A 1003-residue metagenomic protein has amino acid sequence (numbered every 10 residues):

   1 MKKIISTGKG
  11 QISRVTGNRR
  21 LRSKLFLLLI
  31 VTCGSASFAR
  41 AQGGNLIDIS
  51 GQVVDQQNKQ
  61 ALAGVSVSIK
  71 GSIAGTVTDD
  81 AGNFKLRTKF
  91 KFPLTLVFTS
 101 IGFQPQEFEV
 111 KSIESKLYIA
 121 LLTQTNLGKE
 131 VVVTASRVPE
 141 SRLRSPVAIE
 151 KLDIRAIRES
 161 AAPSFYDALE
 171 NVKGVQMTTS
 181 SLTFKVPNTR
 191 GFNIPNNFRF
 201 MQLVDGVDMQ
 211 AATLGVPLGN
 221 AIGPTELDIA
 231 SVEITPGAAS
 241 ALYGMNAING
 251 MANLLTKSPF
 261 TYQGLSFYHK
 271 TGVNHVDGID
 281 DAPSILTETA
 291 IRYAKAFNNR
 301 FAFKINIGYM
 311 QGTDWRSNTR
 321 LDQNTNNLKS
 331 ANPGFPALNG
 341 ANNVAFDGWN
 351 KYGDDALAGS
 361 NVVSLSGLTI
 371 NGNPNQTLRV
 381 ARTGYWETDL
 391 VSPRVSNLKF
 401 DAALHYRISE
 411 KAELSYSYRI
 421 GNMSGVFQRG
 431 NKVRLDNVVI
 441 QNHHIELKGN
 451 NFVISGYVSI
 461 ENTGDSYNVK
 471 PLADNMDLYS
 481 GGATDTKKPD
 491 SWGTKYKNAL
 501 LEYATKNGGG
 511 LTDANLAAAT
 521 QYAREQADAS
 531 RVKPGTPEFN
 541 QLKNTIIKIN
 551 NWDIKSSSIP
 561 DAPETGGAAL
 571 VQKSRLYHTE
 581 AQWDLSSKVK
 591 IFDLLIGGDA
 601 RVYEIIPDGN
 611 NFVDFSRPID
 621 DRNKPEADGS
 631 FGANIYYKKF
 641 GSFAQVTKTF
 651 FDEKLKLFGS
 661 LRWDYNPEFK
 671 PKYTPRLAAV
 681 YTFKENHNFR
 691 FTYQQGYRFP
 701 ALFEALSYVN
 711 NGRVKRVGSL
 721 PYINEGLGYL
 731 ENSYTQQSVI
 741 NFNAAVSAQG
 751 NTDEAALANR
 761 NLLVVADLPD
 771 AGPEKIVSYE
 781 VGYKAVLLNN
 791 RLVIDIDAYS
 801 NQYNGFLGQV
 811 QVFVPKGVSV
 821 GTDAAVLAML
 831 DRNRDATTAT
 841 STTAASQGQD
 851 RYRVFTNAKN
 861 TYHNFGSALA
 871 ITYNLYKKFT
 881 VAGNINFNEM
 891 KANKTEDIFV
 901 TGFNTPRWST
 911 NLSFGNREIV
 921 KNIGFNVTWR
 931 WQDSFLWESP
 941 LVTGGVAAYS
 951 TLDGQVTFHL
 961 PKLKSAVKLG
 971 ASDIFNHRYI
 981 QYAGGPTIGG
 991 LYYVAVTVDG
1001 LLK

Functional and structural regions predicted by a protein language model:
R22, A294-R300, N306-G312, V395 (+6 more regions): Conserved C-terminal beta-signal and adjacent last beta-strands/turns of outer-membrane beta-barrel proteins
L46, S50-N58, V65-K70, T95-F103 (+1 more regions): Short, acidic, small-residue-rich periplasmic hinge/interaction motif at the N-terminus of Gram-negative outer-membrane
K85-R87, V207-A238, I291: Short acidic/polar hinge/loop motifs at secondary-structure boundaries that mediate gating or recognition
R87, S141, I149, Y166-A211 (+1 more regions): Extracytoplasmic beta-strand/coil segments of soluble accessory domains associated with Gram-negative outer-membrane
K116-A120, F165-A168, K185-G191, F200-L203 (+4 more regions): N-terminal periplasmic accessory domains that precede and gate Gram-negative outer-membrane beta-barrel machines
Y268-D436: Periplasmic-side early beta-strands and strand-to-turn transitions of outer-membrane beta-barrels
T649-F651, I794-L936, T997-L1002: Gram-negative outer-membrane beta-barrel transporters
Y722-R851: Membrane-embedded beta-barrel scaffold of Gram-negative outer-membrane proteins
